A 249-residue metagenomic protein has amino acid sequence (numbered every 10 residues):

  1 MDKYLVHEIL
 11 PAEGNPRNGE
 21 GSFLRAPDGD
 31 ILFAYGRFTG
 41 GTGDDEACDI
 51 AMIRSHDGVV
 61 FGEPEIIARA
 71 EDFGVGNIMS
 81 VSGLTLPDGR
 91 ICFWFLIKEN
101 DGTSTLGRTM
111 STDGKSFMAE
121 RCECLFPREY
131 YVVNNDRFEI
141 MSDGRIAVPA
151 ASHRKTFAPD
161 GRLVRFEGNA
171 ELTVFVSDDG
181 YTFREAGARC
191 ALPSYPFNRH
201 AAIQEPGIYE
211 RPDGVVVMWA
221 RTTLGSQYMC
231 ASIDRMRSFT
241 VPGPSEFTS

Functional and structural regions predicted by a protein language model:
M1-S249: Asp-box/BNR beta-propeller blade signature and adjacent active/binding-site loops in extracellular glycan-interacting
